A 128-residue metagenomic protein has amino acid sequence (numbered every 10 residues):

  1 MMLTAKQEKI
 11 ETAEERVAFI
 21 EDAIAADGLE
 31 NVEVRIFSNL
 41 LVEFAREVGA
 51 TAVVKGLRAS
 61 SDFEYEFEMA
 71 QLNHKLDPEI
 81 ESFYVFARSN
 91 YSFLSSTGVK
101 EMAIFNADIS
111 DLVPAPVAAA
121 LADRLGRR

Functional and structural regions predicted by a protein language model:
M1-R128: Nucleotidyltransferase catalytic core that binds NTPs
